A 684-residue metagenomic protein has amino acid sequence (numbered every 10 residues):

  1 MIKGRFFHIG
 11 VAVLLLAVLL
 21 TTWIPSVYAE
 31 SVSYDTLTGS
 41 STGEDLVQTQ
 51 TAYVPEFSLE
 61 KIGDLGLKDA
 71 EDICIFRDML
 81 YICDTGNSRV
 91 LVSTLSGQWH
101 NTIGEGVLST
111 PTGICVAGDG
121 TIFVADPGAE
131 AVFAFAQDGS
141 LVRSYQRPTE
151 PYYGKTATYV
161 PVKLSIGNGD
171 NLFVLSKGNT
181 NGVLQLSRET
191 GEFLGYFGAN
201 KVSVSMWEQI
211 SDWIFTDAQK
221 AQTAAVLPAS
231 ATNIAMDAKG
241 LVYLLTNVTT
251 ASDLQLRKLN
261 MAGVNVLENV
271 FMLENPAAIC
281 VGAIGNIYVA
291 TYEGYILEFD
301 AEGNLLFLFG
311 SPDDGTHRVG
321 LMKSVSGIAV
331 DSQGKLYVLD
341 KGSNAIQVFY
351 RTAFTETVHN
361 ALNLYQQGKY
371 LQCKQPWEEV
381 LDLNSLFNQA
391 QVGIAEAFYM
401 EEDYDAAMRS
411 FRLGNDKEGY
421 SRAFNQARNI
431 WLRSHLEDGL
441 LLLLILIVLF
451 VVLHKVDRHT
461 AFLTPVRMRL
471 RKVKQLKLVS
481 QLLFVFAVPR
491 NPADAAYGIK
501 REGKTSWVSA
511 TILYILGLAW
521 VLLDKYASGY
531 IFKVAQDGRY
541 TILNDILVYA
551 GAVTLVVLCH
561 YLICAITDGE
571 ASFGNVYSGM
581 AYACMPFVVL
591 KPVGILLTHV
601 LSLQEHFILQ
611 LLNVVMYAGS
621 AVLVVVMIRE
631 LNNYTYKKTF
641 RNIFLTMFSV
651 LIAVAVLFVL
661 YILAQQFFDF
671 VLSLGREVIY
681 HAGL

Functional and structural regions predicted by a protein language model:
T38-G63, I103-G106, R143-A157, E192-V226 (+4 more regions): Surface-exposed loop and turn segments in beta-propeller and other repeat-based domains that flank or scaffold
G66-D72, L108-G113, T156-G167, I210-D237 (+2 more regions): Signature of short aromatic-glycine-proline-rich micro-motifs recurring in repeat-based ectodomains
L80-I82, T121-F123, N171-V174, L241-L244 (+2 more regions): Conserved beta-propeller blade signature
M322-T357, D405, E418: Blade-level signature of beta-propeller repeat domains, shared across WD40, Kelch, NHL, RCC1 and BNR/Asp-box propellers
A390, A423-F424: TPR alpha-solenoid repeat register
Q475-G574: Selected alpha-helical membrane-embedding segments in polytopic membrane proteins
L543-L547, V556-V659: Hydrophobic alpha-helical transmembrane segments and adjacent short intramembrane/lumenal linkers of inner/organellar
